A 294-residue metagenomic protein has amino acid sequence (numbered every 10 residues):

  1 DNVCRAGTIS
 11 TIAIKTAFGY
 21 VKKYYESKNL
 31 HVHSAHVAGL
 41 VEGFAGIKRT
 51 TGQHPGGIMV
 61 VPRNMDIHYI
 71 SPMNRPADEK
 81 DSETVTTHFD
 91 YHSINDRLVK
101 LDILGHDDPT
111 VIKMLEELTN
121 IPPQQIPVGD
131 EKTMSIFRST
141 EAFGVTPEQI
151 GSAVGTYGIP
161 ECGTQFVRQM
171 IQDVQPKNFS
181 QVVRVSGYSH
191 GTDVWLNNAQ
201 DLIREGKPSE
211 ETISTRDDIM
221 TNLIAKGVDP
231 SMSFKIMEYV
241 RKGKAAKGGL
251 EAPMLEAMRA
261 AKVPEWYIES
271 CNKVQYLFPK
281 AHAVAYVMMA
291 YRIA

Functional and structural regions predicted by a protein language model:
D1-A294: Alpha-helical scaffold/interaction cores of sigma-54-like transcription cofactors and many family A DNA polymerases
